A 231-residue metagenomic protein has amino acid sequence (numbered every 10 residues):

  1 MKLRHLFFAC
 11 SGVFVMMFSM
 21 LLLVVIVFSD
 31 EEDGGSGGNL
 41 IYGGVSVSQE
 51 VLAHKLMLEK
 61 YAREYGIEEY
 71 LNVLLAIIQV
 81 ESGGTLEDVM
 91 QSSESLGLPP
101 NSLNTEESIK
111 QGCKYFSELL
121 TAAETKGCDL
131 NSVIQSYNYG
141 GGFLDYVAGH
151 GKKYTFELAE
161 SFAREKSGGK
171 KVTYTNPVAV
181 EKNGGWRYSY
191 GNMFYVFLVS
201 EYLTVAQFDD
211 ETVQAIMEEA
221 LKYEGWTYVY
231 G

Functional and structural regions predicted by a protein language model:
M1-H5: Positively charged n-region of N-terminal signal peptides that target proteins for export
L6-M17, L21-V51, P99-K110, K114 (+1 more regions): Non-catalytic cell-wall polysaccharide-engagement segments
G34-G43, M90-L96, Y223-V229: Acidic/histidine-rich, surface-exposed loop or edge segments in extracytoplasmic proteins
G44-E64: Glycine-rich short-loop/terminal segments
A62-L71, G127: Short, charged helix-capping/linker segments at alpha-helix termini
R63-I67, T212-G231: Extracytoplasmic/periplasm-facing segments of secreted or lipoprotein envelope proteins
E68-T85, S92, G112-C113, V133-G140 (+2 more regions): Short, functionally critical alpha-helical segments immediately adjacent to catalytic or ligand/cofactor-binding
E81-V89, G140-Y154, W226-Y230: Secretory-pathway/luminal and periplasmic proteins that interact with or process carbohydrate-rich
